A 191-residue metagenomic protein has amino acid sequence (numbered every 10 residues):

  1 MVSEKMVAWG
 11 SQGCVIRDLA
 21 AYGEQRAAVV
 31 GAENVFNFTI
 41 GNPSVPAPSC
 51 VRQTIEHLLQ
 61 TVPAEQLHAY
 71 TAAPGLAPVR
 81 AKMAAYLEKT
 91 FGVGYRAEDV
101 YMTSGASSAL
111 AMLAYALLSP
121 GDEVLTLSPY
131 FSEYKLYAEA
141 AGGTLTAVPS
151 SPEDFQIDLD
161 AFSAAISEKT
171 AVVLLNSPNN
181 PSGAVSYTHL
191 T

Functional and structural regions predicted by a protein language model:
V2, M6-S104, M112: N-terminal small-domain helix-loop-helix segment of the aminotransferase-like
P43, G75, E153-D154, G183: Glycine-/small-residue-rich active-site loops that bind phosphorylated ligands and cofactors
E98, Y115-N176, A184-V185: PLP-dependent aminotransferase-like
N180: Glycine-centered flexible beta-alpha turn that most often forms the glycine-rich phosphate-binding loop
T188-T191: Conserved small/polar residues in nucleotide/adenosyl-binding loops
